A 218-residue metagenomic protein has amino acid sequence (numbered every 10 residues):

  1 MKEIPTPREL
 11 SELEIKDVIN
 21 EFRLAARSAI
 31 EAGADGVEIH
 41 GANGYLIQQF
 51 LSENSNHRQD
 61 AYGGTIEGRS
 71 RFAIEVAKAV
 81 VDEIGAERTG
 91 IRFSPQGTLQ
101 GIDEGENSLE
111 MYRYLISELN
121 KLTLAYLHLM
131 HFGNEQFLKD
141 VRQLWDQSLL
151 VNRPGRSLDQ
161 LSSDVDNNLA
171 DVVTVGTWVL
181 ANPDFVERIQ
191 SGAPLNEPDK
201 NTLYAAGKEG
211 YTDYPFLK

Functional and structural regions predicted by a protein language model:
M1-K218: Flavin-dependent oxidoreductase catalytic cores
